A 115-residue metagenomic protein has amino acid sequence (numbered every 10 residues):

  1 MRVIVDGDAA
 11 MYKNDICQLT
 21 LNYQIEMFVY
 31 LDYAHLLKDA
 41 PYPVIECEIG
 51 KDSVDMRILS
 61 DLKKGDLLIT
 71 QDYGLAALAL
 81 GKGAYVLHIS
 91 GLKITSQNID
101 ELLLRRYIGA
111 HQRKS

Functional and structural regions predicted by a protein language model:
R2-S115: Nuclease catalytic cores that cleave nucleic-acid phosphodiester bonds, predominantly acidic two-metal-ion
